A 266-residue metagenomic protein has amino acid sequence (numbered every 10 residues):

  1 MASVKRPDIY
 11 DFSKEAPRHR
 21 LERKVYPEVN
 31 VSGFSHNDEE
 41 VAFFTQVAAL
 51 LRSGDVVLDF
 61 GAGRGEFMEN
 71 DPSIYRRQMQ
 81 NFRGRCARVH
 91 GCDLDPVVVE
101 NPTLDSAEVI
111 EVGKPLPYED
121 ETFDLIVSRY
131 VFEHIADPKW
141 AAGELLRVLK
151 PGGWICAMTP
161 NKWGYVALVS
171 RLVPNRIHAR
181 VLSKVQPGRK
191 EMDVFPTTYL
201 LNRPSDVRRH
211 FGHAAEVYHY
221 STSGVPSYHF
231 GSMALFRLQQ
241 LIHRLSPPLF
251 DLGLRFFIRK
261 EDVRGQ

Functional and structural regions predicted by a protein language model:
M1-E119, L125-V127, L249-L254, E261-Q266: Conserved N-terminal segment of class I S-adenosyl-L-methionine
R18-V25, N30, A136-E144, K150 (+1 more regions): S-adenosyl-L-methionine-dependent methyltransferase catalytic module, highlighting the catalytic core
A62, V131, P160: Short glycine-/small-residue-rich Rossmann-like dinucleotide-binding loops
P72, D120, P138-A142: Conserved strand-to-helix beginnings and helix N-cap segments that scaffold or border functional pockets
K114, E119-D120, D137, R203: Acidic/polar helix N-cap motif
K114, E133, G164: Active-site micro-motifs of SAM-dependent methyltransferase domains
L125-A136: A short SAM/SAH-binding and catalytic strip from SAM-dependent methyltransferases
